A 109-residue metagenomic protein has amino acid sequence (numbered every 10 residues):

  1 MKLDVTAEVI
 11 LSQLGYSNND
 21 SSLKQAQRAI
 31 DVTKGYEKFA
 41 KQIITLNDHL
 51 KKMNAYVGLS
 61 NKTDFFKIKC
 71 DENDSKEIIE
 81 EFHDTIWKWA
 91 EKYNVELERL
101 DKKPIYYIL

Functional and structural regions predicted by a protein language model:
M1-L109: Structured alpha/beta or helical-core interaction and ligand-binding surfaces enriched in interleaved
